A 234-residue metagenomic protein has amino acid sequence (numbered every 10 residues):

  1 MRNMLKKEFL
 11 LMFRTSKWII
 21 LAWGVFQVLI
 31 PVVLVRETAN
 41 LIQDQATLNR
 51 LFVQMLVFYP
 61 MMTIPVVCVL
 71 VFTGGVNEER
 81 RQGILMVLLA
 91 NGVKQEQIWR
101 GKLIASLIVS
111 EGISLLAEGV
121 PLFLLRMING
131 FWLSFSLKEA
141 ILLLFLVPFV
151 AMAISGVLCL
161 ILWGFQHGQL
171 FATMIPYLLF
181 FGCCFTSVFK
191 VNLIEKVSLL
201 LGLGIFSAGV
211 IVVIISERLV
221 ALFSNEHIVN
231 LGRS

Functional and structural regions predicted by a protein language model:
M1-G24, E226-S234: Aromatic- and glycine-rich beta-strand/loop motifs that create alpha-glucan
M12, G164, A208-S234: Junction motif at the cytosolic side of a transmembrane helix
F13-I20, C68, Q95-L122: Selective transmembrane-helix segments that form parts of the transport pathway or gating/packing helices in multipass
V33-E37, L158-V210: Transmembrane helix segments
V53-T73: Long, hydrophobic alpha-helical segments
V69-L89: Transmembrane helix boundary and interhelical loop/hinge segments in multi-pass membrane proteins
I108-C159: Secretory targeting signals
